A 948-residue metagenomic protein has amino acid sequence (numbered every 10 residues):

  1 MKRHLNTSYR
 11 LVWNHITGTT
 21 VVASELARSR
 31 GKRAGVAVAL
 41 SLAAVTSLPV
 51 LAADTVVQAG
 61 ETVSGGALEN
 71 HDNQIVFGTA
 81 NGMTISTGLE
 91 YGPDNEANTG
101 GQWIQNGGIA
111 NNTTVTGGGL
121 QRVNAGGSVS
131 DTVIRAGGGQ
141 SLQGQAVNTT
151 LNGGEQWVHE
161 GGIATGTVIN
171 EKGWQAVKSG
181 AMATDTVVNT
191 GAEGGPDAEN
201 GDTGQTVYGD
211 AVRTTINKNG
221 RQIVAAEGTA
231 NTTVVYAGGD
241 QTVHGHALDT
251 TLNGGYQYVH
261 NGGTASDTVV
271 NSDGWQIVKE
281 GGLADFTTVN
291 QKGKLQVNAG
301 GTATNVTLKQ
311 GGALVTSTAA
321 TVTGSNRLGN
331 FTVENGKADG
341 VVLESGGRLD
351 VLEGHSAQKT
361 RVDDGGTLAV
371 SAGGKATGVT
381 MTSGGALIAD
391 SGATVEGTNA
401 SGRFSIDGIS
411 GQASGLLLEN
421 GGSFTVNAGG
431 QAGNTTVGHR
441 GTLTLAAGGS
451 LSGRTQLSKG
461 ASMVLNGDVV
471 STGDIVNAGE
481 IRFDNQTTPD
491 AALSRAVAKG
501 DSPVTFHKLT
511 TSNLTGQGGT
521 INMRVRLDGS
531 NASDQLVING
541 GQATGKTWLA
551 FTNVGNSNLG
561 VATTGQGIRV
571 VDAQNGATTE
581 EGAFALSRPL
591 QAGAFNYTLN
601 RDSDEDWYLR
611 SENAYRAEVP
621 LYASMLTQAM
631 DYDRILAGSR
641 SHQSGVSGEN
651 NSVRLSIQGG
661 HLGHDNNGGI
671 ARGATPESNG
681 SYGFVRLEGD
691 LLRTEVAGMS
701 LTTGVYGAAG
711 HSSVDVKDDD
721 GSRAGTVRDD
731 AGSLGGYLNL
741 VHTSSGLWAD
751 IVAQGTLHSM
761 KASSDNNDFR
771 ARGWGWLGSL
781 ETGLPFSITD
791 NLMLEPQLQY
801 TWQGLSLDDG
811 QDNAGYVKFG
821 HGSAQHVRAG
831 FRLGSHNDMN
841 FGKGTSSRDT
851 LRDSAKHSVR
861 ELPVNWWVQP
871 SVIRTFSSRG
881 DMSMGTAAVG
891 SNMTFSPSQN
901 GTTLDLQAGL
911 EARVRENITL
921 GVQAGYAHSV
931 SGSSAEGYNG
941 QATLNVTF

Functional and structural regions predicted by a protein language model:
K2-R3, R10-S24, N522-V525, A532-S533 (+3 more regions): Outer-membrane translocation/initiation segment of Type V secreted surface proteins
H4-L5, Y9-L51: Gram-negative bacterial Sec-dependent N-terminal signal peptides
T55, V63-L68, A80-N95, A110-T116 (+24 more regions): Short, T/G/N/S-enriched strand-turn elements that build extracellular solenoid repeat scaffolds
Q74-V76, G100-I104, G119-V123, G138-L142 (+20 more regions): Extracellular beta-strand repeat scaffolds in secreted/surface proteins
E90-E96, E193-D202, D490-A498, F841-V859: Intrinsically disordered, low-complexity Ser/Thr- and acidic-rich flexible linkers and loops, especially at boundaries
T323-N326, G378-R403, D407-K546, T552 (+1 more regions): Extracellular beta-solenoid/beta-roll
E612-Q797, W802-G804, D808-G810, S898 (+1 more regions): Outer membrane beta-barrel translocator domains of Type V secretion systems
G735, K818-F948: Outer membrane beta-barrel transmembrane domains
